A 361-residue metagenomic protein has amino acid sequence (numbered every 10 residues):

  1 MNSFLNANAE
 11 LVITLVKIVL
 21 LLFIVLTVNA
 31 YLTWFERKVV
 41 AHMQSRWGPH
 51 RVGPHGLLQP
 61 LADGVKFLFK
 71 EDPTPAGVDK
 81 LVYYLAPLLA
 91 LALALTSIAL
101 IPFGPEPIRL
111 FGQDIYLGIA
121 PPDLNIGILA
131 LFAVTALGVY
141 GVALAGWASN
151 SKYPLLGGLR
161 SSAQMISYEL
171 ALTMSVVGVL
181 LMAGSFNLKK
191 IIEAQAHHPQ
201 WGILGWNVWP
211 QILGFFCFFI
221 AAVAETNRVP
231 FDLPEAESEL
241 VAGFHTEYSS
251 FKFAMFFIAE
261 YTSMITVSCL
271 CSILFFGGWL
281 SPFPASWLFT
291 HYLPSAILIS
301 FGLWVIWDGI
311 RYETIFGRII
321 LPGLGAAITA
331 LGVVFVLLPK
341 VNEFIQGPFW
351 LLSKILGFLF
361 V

Functional and structural regions predicted by a protein language model:
M1-V361: Selective transmembrane helix interface/packing segments
